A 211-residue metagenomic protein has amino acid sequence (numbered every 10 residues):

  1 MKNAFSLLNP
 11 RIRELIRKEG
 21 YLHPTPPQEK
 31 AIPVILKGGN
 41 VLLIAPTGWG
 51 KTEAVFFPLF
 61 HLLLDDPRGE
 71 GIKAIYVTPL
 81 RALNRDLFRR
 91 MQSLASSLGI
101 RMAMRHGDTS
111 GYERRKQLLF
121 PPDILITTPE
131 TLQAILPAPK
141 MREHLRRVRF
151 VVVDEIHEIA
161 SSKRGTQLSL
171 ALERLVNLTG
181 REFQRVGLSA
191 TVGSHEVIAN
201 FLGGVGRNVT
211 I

Functional and structural regions predicted by a protein language model:
M1-N3: Interdomain "pre-motor" coupling segment immediately N-terminal to P-loop NTPase/helicase cores
S6-L7, R13-I211: Conserved P-loop/Walker A NTP-binding site and adjacent catalytic elements of P-loop NTPases
